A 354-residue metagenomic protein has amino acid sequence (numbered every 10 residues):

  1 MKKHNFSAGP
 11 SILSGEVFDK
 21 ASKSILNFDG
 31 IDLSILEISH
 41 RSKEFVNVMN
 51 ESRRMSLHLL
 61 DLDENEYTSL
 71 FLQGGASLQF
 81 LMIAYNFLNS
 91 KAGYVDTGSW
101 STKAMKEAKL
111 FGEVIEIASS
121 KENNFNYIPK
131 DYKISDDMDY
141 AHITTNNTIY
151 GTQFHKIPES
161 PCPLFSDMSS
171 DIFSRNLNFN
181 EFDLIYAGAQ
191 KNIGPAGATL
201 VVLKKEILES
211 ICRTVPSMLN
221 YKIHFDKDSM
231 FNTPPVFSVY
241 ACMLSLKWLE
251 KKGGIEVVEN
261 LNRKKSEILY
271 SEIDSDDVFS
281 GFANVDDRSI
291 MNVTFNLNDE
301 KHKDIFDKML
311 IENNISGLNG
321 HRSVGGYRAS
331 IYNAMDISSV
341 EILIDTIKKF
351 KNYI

Functional and structural regions predicted by a protein language model:
M1-I38: N-terminal "arm"/small-domain region of PLP-dependent enzymes with the aminotransferase-like
K3, R328-I354: PLP-dependent enzyme catalytic core of the Aspartate aminotransferase-like
G30-Q79, E107: Conserved N-terminal alpha-helix of the aminotransferase class I/II PLP-enzyme fold
F87-W100: Conserved PLP-anchoring active-site segment centered on the Schiff-base-forming lysine
A108, S120-I172: Active-site phosphate-binding strand-loop segment of PLP-dependent enzymes
F165, F179-Q190, T199: Conserved active-site segment immediately N-terminal to the catalytic lysine that forms the internal aldimine
A189-R263, E267-Y270, N284, I354: Active-site C-terminal subdomain of aminotransferase-like
F279-M309: Conserved PLP-binding catalytic core of the aspartate aminotransferase-like
